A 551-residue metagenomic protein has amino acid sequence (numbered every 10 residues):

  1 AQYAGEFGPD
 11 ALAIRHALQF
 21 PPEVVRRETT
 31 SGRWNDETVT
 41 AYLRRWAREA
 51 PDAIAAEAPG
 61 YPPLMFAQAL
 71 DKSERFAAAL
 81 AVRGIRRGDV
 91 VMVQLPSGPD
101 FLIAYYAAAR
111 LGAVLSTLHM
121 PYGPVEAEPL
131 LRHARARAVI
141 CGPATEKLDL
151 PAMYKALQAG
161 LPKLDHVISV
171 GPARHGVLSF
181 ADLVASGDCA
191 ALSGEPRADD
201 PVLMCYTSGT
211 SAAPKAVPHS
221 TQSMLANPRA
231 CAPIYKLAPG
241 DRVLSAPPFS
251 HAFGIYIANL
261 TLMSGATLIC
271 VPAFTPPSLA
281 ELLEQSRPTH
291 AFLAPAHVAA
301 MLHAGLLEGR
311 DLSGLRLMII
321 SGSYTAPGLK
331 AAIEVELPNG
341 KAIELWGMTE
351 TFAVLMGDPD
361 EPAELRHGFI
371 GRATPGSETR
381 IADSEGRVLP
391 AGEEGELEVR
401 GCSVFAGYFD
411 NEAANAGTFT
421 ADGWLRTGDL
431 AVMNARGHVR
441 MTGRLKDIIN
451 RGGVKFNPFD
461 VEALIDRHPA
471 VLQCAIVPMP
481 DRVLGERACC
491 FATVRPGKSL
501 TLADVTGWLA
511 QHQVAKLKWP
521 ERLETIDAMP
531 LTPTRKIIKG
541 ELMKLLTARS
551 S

Functional and structural regions predicted by a protein language model:
A1-P9, V82-R83, A113-D182, P496-K498: Structural core segment of the AMP-binding/adenylate-forming
N35, R44, D52-Y106, G123-E128 (+2 more regions): Conserved AMP-binding/adenylate-forming core of the ANL superfamily
D36, P51-D52, S169, H175 (+3 more regions): Conserved pre-ATP/AMP-binding loop-to-beta segment of ANL
P63-A67, V202-A226: Conserved AMP-binding A3 loop
G112, L225-R242, S250-H290, A304: Conserved AMP-binding/adenylation subdomain of ANL enzymes
Y122-R132, V139-C141, A291, G401 (+4 more regions): AMP-binding/adenylate-forming catalytic core of the ANL superfamily
M263, P288-L293, L302-L365, E378: Gly/Ser/Thr-rich phosphate-binding loop
R372-G376, R387-T418, F456: Conserved ATP/PPi-binding loop(s) of AMP-dependent carboxylate-activating enzymes
